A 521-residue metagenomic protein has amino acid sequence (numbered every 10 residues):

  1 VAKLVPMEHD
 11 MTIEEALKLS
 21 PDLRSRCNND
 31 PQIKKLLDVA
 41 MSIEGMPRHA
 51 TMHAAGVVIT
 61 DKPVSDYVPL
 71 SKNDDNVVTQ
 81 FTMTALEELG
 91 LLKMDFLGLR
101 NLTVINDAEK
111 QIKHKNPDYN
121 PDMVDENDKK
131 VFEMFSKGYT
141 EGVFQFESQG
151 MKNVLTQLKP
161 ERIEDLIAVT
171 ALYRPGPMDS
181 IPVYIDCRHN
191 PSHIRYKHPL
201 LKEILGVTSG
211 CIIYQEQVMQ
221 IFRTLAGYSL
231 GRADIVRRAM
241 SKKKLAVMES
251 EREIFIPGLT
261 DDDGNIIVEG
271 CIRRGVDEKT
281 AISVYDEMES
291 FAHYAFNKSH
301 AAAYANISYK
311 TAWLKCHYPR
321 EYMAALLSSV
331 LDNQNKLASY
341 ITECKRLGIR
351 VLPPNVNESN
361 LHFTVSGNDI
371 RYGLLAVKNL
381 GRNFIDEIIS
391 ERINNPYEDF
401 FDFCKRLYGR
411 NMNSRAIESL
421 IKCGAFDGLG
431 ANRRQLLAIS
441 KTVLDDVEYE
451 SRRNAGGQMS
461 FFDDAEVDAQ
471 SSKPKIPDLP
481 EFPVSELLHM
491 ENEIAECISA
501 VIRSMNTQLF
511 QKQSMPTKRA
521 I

Functional and structural regions predicted by a protein language model:
V1-I521: Noncatalytic, beta-rich nucleic-acid-contacting surfaces in large DNA/RNA-processing enzymes
